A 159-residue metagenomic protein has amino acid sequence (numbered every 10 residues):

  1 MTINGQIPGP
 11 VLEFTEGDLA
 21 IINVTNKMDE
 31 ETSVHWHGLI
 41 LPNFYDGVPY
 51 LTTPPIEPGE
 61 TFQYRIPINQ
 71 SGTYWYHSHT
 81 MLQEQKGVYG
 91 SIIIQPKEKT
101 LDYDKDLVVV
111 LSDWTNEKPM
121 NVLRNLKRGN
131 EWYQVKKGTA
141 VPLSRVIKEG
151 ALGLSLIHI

Functional and structural regions predicted by a protein language model:
M1-Q63, I94-Q95, L101-D104, K136-I157: N-terminal, post-signal-peptide metal-ligating segments of extracellular/periplasmic oxidoreductases, dominated by
N23-T25, R65-P67, H79, N125-L126: Residue-level recognition of well-ordered beta-strand positions that form the cores of beta-sheet-rich folds across
M28-E30, I40-P42, S71-T73, L82-Q83 (+2 more regions): Solvent-exposed loop/turn segments at secondary-structure junctions within structured extracellular/periplasmic domains
S33-H37, F44-V48, W75-T80, K86-Y89 (+2 more regions): Short, solvent-exposed loop/turn and secondary-structure capping segments
T61-V110: Hydrophobic or amphipathic alpha-helical targeting/insertion segments
T73, I157-I159: Ser/Thr-glycine-rich phosphate-binding loops at phosphate-binding pockets of nucleotides, nucleotide cofactors
V108-L156: Acidic-aromatic/histidine active-site loop/patch
